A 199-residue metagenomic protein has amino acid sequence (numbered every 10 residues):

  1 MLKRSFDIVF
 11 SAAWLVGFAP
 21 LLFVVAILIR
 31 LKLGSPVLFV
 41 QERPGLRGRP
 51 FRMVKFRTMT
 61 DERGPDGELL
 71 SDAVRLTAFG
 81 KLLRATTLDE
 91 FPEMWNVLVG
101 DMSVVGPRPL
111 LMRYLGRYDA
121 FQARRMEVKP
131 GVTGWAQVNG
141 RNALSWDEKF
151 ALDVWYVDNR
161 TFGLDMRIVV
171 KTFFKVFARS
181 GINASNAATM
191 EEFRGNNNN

Functional and structural regions predicted by a protein language model:
M1-D61, F162, I168-N199: A hydrophobic, helix-centered structural microdomain
F10-S11, F39, T77-K81, R113 (+1 more regions): Positions in alpha-helical segments
V16-A19, A85-D89, V105, R141 (+1 more regions): Residue-level signal for short amphipathic helical patches enriched in basic/charged and nearby hydrophobic residues
V25, F39-V40, G67-E68, V105-P107 (+4 more regions): Short, hydrophobic secondary-structure boundary micro-motifs
F39-R75, T133-A151: Short, glycine-rich, amphipathic interfacial segments at transmembrane boundaries or analogous
D72-K129, V169-T172: A short, structured surface patch at a secondary-structure boundary
V74-T77, R160, L164: A generic "alpha-helical surface" signal
V138-W146, L152-D153, D158-R160, R167-F174: Soluble extracytoplasmic domains of inner/organellar membrane proteins
